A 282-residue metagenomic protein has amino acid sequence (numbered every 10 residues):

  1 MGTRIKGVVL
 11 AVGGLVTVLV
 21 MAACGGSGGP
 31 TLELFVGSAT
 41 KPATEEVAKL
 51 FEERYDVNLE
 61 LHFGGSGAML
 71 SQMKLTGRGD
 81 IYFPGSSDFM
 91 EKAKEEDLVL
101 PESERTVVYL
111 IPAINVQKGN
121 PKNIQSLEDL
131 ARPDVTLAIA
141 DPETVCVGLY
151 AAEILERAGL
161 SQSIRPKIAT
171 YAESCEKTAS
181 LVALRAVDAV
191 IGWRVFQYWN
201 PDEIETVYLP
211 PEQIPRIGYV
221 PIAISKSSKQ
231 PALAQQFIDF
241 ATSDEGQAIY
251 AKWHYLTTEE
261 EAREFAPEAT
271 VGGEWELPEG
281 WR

Functional and structural regions predicted by a protein language model:
M1-V12: Bacterial N-terminal signal peptides that target proteins for export
A11-A22: Bacterial N-terminal signal peptides
C24-D56, E60-H62, G67-G77, S86-S87 (+3 more regions): Exported/periplasmic ABC-transporter solute-binding proteins
E96-S103: A short, gly/pro- and small-residue-rich
S103-P112: Short, glycine-/small- and polar/acidic-enriched structural segments that line small-molecule recognition paths
